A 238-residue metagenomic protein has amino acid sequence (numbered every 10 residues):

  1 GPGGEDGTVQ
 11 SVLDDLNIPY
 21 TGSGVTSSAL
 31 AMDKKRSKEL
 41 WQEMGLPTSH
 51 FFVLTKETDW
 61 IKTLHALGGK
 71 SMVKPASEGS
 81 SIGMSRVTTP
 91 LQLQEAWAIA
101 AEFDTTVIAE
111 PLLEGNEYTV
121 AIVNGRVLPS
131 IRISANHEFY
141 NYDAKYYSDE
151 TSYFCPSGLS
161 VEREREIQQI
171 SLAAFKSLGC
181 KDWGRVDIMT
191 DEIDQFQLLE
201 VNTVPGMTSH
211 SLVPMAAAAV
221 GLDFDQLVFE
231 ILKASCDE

Functional and structural regions predicted by a protein language model:
G1-H50: Conserved N-proximal alpha/beta basic substrate-recognition cap immediately N-terminal to, or forming the N-lobe
P2, S27-S28, L54-K56, E114 (+2 more regions): Conserved beta-strand edge residues that scaffold enzyme active sites
V9-Y20, T89-Q94, A219-L222: A glycine- and small-aliphatic-rich helix-loop capping segment at beta-alpha/alpha-beta transitions that lines
G22-S23, S81, S152-F154, S209-V213: Short small-residue beta-strand/loop micro-motif enriched in glycine and branched aliphatics
A29-E110, E114-N116: Active-site nucleotide/adenylate-binding loops and adjacent lid/helix of ATP-dependent enzymes
L40-G45, S160-E238: ATP-dependent carboxylate activation and anion-phosphoryl transfer catalytic cores that bind Mg-ATP to form
T88-Q169, T190-Q197: Phosphate-binding site of ATP-dependent enzymes
